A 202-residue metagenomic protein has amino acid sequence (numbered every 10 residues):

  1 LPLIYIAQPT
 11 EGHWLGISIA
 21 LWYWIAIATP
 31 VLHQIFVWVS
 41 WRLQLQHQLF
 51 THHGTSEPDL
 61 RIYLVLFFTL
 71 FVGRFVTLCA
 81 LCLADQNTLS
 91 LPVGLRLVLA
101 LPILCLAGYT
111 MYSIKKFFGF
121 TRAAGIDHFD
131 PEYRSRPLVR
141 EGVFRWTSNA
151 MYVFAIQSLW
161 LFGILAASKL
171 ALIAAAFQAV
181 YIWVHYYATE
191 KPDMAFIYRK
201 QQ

Functional and structural regions predicted by a protein language model:
L1-F144, V153-Q202: Membrane-anchoring alpha-helices and their flanking helix-loop junctions
